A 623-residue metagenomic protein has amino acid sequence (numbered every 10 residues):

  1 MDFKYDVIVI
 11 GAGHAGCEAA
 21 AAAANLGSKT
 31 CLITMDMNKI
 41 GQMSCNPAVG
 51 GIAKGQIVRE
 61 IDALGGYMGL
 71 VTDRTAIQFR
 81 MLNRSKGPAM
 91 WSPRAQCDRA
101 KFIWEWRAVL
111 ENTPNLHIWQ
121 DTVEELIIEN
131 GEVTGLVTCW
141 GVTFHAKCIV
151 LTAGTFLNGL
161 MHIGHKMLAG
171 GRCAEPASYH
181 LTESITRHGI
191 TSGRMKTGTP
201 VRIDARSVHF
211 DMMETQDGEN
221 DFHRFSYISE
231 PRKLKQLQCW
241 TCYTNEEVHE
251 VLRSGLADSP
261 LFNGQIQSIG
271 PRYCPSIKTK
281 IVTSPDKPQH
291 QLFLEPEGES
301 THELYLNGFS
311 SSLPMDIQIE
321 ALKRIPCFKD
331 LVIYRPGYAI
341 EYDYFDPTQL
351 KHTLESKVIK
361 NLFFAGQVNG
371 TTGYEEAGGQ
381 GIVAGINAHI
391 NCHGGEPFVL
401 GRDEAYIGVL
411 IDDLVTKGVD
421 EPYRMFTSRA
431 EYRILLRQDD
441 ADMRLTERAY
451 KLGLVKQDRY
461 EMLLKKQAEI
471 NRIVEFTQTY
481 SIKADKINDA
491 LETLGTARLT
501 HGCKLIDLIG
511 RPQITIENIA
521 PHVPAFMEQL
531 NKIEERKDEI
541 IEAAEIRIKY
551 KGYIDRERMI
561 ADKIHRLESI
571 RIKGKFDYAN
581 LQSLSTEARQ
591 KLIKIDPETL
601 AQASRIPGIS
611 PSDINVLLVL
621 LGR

Functional and structural regions predicted by a protein language model:
D2-A15: Beta1/beta-strand and adjacent pyrophosphate-binding region of the FAD-binding site in flavoprotein oxidoreductases
K4, A21-E125, W140, T152-R172 (+3 more regions): Conserved N-terminal/central alpha/beta ligand/cofactor-binding core
I10, T143-G154: Short hydrophobic core segments
N38, K54, E183-I319, T416-G502 (+1 more regions): An anion/pyrophosphate-binding glycine-rich loop and adjacent beta-alpha core in soluble alpha-beta enzymes
I127-T143: Conserved beta-strand-loop-beta-strand element in the redox core of flavoprotein oxidoreductases
Y305-T371, V399-D412, K537-K591, D596: A glycine-rich dinucleotide-binding beta-alpha-beta segment and adjacent secondary-structure elements that constitute
A377-F398: Internal hydrophobic alpha-helix adjacent to the cofactor/substrate pocket in enzyme cavities
R429, T446-N615, V619-G622: Extended, charge-enriched "interface" segments that sit outside catalytic cores
